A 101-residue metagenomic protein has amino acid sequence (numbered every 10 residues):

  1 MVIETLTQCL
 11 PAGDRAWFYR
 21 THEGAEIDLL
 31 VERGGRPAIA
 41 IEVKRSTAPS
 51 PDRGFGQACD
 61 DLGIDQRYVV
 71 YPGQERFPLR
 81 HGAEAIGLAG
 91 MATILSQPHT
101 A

Functional and structural regions predicted by a protein language model:
M1-A101: A cross-kingdom feature that marks ATP-driven nucleic-acid transaction machinery
